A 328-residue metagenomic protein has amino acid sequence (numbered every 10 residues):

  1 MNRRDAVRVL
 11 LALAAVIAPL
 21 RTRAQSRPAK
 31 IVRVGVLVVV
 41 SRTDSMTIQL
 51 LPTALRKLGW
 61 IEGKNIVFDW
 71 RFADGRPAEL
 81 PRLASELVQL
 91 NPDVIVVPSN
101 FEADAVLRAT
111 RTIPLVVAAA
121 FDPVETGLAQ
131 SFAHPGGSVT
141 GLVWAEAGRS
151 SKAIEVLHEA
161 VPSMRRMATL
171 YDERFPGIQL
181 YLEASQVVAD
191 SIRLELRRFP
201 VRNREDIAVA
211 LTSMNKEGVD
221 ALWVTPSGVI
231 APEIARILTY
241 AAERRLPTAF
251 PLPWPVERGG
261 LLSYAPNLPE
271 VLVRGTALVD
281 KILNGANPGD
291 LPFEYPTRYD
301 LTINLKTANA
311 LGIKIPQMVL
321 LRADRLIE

Functional and structural regions predicted by a protein language model:
M1-E328: Short hydrophobic alpha-helices and adjacent helix-cap/hinge residues
